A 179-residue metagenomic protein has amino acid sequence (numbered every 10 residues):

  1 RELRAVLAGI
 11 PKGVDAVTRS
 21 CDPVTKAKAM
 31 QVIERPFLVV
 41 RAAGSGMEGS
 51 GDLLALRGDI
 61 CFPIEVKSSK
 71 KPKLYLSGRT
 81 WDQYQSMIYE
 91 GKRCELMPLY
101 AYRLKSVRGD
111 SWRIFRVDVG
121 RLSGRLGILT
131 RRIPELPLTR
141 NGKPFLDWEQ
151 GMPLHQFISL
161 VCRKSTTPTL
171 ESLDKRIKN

Functional and structural regions predicted by a protein language model:
R1-G44: Acidic-basic catalytic patches of nuclease active cores, encompassing PD-(D/E)XK and other metal-cofactor nuclease
G46-E65: Active-site beta-strand-loop-beta-strand hairpin of nuclease catalytic cores that positions key catalytic residues
G51, Y75, D110-I114: A short acidic (Asp/Glu
R57, S68, Y102-K105: Short beta-strand segments enriched in hydrophobic/aromatic residues within well-folded beta-rich domains
V66-G78: Short beta-strand-loop-alpha-helix junction that forms the active-site gateway of nucleic-acid-processing nucleases
T80-S86: Short acidic (Asp/Glu) patches
I88-L122: Nucleic-acid nuclease catalytic cores
D110-N179: Intrinsically disordered, low-complexity terminal regions enriched in charged/polar residues
